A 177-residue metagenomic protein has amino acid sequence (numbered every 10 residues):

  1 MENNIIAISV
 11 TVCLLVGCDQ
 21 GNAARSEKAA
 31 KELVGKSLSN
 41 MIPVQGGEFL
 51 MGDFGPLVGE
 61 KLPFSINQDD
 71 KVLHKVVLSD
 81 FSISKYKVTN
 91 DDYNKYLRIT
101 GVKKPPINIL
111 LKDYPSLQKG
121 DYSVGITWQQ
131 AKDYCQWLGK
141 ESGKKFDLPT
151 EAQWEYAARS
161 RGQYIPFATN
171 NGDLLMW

Functional and structural regions predicted by a protein language model:
E2-S9: Sec-dependent signal peptide recognition, specifically the positively charged N-region followed immediately by
I8, D69, F81, L117-K119 (+1 more regions): Preference for short coil/turn "hinge" residues that link or interrupt alpha-helices
V16-G17: C-terminal motif of bacterial Sec signal peptides marking the signal peptidase cleavage site
G21-S37: Sec-dependent signal peptide cleavage junction
K28, K71-V72, L110, L117: Generic signal for short, ordered secondary-structure residues within or immediately flanking folded domains
L33-P106, I126-Q129: A short glycine-rich, aromatic-capped structural motif
V44, L50, F54-G55, E60-P63 (+1 more regions): Functional-site microenvironments in short loops/helix caps that host divalent-cation chemistry
